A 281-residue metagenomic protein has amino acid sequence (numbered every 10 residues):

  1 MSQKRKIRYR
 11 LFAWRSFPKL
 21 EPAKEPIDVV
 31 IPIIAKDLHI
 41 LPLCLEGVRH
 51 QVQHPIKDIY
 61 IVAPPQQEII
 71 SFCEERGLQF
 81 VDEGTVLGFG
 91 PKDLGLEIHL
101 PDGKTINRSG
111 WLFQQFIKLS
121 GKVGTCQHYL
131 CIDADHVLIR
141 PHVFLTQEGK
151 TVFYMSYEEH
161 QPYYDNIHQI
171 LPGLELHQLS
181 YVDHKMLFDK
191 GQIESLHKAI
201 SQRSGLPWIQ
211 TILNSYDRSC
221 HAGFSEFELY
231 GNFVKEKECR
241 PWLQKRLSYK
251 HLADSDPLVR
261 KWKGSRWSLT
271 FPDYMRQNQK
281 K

Functional and structural regions predicted by a protein language model:
M1-D93, D273-R276: N-terminal anchoring/stem segment of glycosyltransferases
S2-K19, A23, E238-K281: Long, positively charged, glycine-interspersed low-complexity recognition regions
I33-L41, N107-Q114, V182-D189, S219-G223: Aromatic-acidic/polar surface patches that form glycan- and anion
I69-V123: Active-site-proximal specificity loops/subdomain of glycosyltransferases
Y129: Short aromatic/hydrophobic "clamp" motif used to bind/position activated sugar donors
D133-V137: The conserved acidic donor/metal-binding loop of glycosyltransferases
L138-L171: Conserved donor-nucleotide/metal-binding helix-loop-beta segment in metal-dependent transferases, i.e., the alpha-helix
Y181-S265: Catalytic core and acceptor-binding pocket of nucleotide-sugar-dependent glycosyltransferases
